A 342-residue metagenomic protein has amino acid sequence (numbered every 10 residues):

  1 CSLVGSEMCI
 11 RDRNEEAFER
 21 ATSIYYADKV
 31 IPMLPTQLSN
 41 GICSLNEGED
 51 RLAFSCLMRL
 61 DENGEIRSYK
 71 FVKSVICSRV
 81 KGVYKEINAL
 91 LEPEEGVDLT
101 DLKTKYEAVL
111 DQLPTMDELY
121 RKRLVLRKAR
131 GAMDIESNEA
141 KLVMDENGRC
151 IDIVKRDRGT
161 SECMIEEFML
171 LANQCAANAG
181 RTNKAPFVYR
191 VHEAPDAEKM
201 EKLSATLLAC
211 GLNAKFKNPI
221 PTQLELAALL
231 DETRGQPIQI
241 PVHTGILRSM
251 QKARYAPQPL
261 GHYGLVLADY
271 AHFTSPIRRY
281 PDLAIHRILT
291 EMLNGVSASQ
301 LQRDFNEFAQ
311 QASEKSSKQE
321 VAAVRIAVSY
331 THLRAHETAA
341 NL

Functional and structural regions predicted by a protein language model:
S6-R334, A340: Electropositive polyanion-binding surfaces
